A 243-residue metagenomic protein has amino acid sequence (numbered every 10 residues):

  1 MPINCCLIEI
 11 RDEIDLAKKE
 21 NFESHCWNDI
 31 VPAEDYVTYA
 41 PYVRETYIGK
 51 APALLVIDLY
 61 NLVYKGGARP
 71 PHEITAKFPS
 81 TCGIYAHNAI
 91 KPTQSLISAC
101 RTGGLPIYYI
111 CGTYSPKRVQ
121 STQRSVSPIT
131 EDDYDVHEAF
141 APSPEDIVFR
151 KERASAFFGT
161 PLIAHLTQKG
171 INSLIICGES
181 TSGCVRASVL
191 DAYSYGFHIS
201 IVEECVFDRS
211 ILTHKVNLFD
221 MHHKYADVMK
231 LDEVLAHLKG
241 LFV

Functional and structural regions predicted by a protein language model:
M1-A53, P70, S98-G103, R124-V243: Active-site-adjacent betaalpha module
P52-K65: Acidic-leg catalytic submotif of subtilisin-like serine proteases
D58-Y60, T113-Y114, R153, S180: Short, flexible active-site-adjacent loop segments at beta-strand->alpha-helix junctions, enriched in small/polar
Y64-C82: A solvent-exposed, charged loop/short amphipathic helix patch at secondary-structure junctions
A76-K91, V126-E131: A short acidic, glycine-rich active-site loop that binds or catalyzes chemistry on phosphate/adenosine moieties
H87-P106: A short, N-terminal amphipathic alpha-helix
L105-G112, V202: Short beta-strand segments at enzyme active-site cores
P116-V119: Short catalytic/ligand-binding loop motif for oxyanion handling, primarily in non-cytosolic enzymes, centered on
